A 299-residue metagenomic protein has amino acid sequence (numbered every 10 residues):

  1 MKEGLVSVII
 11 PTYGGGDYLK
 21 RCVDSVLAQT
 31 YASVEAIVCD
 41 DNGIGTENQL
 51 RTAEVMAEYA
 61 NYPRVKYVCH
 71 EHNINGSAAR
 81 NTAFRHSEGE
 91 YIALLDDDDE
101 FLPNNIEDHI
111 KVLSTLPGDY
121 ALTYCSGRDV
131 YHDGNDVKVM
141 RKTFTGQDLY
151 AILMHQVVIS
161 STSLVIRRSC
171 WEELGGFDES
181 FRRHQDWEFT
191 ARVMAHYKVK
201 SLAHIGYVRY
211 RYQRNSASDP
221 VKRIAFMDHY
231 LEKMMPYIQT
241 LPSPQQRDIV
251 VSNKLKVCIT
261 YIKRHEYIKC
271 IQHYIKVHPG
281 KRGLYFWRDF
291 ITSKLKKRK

Functional and structural regions predicted by a protein language model:
M1-V221: Nucleotide-sugar donor-binding/catalytic module of glycosyltransferases that assemble extracellular/cell-envelope
K20, N81, E107-I110, A225-E232 (+2 more regions): Generic alpha-helical structural signal
Y31, Q239, R282-G283: Helix-capping and short linker residues that terminate individual alpha-solenoid repeat units
L50, Q239-T240, K299: Charge-rich, low-complexity terminal tails
S160, P244-R247: Inter-repeat boundary and helix-capping residues of tandem alpha-helical solenoids
I205-Q213, S218-P244, Y267-V277: Catalytic core of nucleotide-sugar-dependent glycosyltransferases
V250, K254-V257: Structural register within alpha-helical repeat arrays
Y261-K299: Membrane-interface aromatic/basic loop that binds lipid-linked glycans or pyrophosphate carriers, typified by
